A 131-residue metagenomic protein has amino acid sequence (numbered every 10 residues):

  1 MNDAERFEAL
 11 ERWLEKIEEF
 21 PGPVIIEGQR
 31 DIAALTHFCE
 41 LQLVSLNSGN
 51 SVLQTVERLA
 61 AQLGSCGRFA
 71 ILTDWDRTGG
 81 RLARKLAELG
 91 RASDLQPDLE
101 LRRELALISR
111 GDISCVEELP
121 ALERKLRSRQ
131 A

Functional and structural regions predicted by a protein language model:
M1-A4, E40-N50: Glycine-rich phosphate-binding "P-loop"
M1-P21, T55-V56: Phosphate-handling DNA/RNA-contact segment within nucleic-acid enzymes
E18-V24, R68-F69: Short active-site oxyanion
V24-I25, G79: Charged, low-complexity surface patches
I25, L46, L72: Active-site-adjacent beta-strand anchor residues
G28-D31: Short, polar loop motifs at secondary-structure junctions
H37-C39, G49-A131: TOPRIM fold recognition
